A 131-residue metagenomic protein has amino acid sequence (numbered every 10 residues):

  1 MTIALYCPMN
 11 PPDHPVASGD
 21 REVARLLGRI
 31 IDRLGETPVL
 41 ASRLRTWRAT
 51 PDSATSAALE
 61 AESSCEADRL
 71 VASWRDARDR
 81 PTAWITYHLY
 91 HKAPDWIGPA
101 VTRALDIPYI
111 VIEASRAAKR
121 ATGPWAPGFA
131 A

Functional and structural regions predicted by a protein language model:
M1-A17, L70-H88, L105, V111-S115: Long, low-complexity, intrinsically disordered polar/charged segments
M1-T46, I107: N-terminal subdomain of nucleotide-sugar transferases
I3, A49-A61: An N-terminal domain-start capping segment
D13, R48-T50, K119: Generic structural signal for helix capping and beta-alpha/helix-loop junctions
V16, P51, D95-I97: A short acidic (Asp/Glu
I31, V101-T102: A generic structural signal for well-ordered alpha-helical segments
S56-T86, K92-W96, A100, P124-A131: An amphipathic, basic-hydrophobic alpha-helix
K92, P108-A126: A short, histidine- and acid-enriched strand-loop-helix "catalytic/donor-clamping" loop that lines the nucleotide-sugar
